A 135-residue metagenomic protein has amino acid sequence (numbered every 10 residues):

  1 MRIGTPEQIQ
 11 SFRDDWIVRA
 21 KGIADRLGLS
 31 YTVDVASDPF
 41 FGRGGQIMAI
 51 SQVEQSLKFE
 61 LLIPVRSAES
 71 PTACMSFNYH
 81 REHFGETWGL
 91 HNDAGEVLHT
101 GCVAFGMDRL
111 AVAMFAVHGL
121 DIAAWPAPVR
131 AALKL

Functional and structural regions predicted by a protein language model:
M1-L135: TRNA-recognition modules of translation machinery and tRNA-sensing kinases, especially anticodon-binding
